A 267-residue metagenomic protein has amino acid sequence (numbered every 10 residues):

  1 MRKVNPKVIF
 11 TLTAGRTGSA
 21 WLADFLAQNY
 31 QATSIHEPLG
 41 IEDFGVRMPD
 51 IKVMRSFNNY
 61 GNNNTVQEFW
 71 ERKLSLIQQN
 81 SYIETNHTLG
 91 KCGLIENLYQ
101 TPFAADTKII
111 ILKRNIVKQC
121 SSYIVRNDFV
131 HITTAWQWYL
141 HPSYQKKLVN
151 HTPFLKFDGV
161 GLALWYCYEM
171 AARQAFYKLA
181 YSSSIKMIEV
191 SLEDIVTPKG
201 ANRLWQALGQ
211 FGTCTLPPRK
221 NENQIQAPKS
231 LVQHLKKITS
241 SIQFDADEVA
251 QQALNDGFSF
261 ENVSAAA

Functional and structural regions predicted by a protein language model:
M1-I77, R219-A227: PAPS-dependent sulfotransferase catalytic core
M1-N5, K147-A163, Y168-A171, A175-E189 (+1 more regions): PAPS-dependent sulfotransferases, especially Golgi type II membrane carbohydrate sulfotransferases
I9, T33, K108-I110, I188-V190: Hydrophobic/aromatic beta-strand patches that form the interior of the parallel beta-sheet core in alpha/beta enzyme
F44-D50, S121-V125, A201-R203: Short aromatic-enriched loop/helix-cap "lid" or pocket-rim segments at secondary-structure transitions that line
K73-N97: Glycine-rich phosphate-binding loop used to anchor ATP phosphates in small-molecule kinases, encompassing both
L94-T101, R203: A short acidic, amphipathic alpha-helical/loop segment
A105-V125: Conserved phosphate-donor/acceptor-positioning beta-strand/loop module used by diverse small-molecule
V130-F157: A solvent-exposed, charged loop/short amphipathic helix patch at secondary-structure junctions
